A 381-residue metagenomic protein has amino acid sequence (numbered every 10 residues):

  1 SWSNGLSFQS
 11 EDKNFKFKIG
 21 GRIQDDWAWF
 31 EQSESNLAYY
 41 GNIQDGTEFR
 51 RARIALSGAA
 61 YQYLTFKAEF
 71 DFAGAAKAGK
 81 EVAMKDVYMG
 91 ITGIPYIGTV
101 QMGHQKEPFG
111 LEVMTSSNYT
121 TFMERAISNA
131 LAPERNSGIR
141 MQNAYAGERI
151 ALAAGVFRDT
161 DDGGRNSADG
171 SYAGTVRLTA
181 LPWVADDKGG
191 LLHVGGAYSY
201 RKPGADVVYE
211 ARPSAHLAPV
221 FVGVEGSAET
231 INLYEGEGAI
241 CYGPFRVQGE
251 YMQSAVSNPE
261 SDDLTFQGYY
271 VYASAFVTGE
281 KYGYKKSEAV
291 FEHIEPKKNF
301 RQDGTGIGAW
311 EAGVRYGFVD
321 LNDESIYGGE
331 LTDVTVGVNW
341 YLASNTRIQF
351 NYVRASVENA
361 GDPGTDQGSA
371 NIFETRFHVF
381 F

Functional and structural regions predicted by a protein language model:
N4-G204, T265-G304, A309-G313, G317-E324 (+1 more regions): Outer membrane beta-barrel
Q32-S33, Y40-G41, G90-I91, G190 (+2 more regions): Outer-membrane beta-barrel pore domains
